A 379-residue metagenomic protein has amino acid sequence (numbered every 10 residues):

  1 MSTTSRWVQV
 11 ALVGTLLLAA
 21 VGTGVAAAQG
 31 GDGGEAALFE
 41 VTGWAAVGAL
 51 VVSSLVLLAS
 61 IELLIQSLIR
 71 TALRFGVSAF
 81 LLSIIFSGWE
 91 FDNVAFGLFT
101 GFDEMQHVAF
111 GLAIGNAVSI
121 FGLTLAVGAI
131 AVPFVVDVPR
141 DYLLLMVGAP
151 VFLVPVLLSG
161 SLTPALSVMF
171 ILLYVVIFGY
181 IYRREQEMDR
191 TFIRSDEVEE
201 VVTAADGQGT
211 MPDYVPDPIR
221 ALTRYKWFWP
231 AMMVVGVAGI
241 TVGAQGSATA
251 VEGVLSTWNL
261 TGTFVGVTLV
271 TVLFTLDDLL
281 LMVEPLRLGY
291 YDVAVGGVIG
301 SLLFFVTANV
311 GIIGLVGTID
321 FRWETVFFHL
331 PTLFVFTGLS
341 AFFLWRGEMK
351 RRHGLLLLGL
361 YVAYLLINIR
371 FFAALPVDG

Functional and structural regions predicted by a protein language model:
S2-G379: Hydrophobic alpha-helical segments, chiefly the membrane-spanning helices and signal/signal-anchor peptides
